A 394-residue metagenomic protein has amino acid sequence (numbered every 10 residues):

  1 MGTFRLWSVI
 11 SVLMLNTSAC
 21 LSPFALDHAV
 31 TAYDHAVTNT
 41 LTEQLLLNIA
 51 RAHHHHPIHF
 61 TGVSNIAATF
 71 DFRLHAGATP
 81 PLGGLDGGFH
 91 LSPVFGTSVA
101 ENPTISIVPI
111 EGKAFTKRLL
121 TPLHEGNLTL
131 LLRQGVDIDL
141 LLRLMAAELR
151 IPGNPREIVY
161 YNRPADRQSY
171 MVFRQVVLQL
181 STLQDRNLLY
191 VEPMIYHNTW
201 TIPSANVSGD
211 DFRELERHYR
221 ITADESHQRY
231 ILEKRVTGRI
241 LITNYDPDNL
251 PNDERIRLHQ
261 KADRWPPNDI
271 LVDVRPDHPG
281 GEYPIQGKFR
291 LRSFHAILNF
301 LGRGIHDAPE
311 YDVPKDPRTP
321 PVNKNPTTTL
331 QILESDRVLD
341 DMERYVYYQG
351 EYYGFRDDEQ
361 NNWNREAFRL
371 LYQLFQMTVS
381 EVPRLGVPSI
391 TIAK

Functional and structural regions predicted by a protein language model:
M1-S8: Bacterial N-terminal signal peptides that target proteins for export
V9-L13: Hydrophobic helical h-region of N-terminal Sec-dependent signal peptides in bacterial secretory/periplasmic proteins
N16-A19: C-terminal motif of bacterial Sec signal peptides marking the signal peptidase cleavage site
L21-K394: N-terminal amphipathic/basic membrane-interacting segments and domains, especially the gasdermin N-terminal
